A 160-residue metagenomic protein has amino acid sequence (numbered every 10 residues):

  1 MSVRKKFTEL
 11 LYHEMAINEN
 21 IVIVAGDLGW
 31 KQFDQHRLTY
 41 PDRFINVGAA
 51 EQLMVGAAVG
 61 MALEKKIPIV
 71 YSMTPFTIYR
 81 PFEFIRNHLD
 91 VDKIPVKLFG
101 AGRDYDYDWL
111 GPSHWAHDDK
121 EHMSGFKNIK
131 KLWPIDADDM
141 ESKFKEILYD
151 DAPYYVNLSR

Functional and structural regions predicted by a protein language model:
M1-R160: Thiamine diphosphate
